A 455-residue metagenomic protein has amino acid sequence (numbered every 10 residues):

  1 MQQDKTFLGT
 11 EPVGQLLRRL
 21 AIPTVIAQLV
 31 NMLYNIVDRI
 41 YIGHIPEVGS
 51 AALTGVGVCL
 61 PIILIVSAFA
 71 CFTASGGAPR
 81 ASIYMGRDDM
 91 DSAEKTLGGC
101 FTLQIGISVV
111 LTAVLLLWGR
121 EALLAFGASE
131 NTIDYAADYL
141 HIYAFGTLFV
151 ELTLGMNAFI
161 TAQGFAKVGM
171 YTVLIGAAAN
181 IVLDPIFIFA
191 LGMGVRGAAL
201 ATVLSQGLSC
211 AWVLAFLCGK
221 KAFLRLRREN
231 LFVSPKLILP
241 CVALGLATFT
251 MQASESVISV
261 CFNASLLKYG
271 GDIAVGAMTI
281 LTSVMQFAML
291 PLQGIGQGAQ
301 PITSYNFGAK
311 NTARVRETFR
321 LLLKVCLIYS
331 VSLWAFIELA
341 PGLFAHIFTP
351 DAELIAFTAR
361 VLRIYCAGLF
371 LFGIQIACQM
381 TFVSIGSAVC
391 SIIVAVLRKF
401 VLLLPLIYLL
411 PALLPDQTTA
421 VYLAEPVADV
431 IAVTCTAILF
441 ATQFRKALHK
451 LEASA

Functional and structural regions predicted by a protein language model:
M1-T24, A81-L148, A190-G245, T303-G368 (+1 more regions): Short alpha-helical transmembrane segments in multi-pass integral membrane proteins
L8-V48, P61-G76, R80, Y84 (+7 more regions): N-terminal transmembrane alpha-helices
R19-D38, I142, G176, S205-S209 (+4 more regions): Transmembrane helical elements of multi-pass membrane transporters/channels
L29, L33-L53, L123-E130, I186-M193 (+6 more regions): Helix-terminus/linker motif at the lipid-water interface of multi-pass membrane proteins
I36-I40, A113, E121, G155-F159 (+9 more regions): Alpha-helical transmembrane segments of multipass membrane proteins
S50-P61, A136, L140, A199 (+3 more regions): Small-residue hotspots at the loop-to-helix junctions and early N-terminal turns of transmembrane alpha-helices
L53-A113, V150-G169, A277-A335, L339-P341 (+1 more regions): Small-residue-rich hydrophobic transmembrane alpha-helices
A74, Y143-T161, G169-A177, A198-A211 (+4 more regions): Short runs within selected transmembrane alpha-helices of multi-pass transporters and secretion channels
